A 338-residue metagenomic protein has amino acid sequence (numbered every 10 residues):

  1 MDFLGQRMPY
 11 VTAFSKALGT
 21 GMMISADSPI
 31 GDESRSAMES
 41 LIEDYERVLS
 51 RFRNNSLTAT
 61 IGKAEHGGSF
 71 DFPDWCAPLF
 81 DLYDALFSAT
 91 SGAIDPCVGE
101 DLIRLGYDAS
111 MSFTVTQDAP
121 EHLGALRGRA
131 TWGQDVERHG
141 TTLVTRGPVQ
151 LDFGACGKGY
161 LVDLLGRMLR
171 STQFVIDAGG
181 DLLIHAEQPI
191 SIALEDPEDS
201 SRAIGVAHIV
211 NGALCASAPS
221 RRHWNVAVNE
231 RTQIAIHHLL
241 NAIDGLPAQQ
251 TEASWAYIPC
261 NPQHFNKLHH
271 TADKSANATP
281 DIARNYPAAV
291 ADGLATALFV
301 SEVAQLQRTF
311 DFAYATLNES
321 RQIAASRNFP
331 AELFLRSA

Functional and structural regions predicted by a protein language model:
M1-A338: Mature catalytic core of soluble alpha/beta enzymes
